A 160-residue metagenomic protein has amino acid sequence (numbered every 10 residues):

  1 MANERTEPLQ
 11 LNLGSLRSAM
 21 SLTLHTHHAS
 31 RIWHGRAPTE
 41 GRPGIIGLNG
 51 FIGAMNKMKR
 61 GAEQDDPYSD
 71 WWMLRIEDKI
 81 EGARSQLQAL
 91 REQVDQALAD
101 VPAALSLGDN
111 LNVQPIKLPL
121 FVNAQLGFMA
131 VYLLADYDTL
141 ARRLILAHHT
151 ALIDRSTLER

Functional and structural regions predicted by a protein language model:
M1-L133, T139, L146-H148, R160: Polar/charged low-complexity regulatory segments
L152-I153: Conserved hydrophobic residue
